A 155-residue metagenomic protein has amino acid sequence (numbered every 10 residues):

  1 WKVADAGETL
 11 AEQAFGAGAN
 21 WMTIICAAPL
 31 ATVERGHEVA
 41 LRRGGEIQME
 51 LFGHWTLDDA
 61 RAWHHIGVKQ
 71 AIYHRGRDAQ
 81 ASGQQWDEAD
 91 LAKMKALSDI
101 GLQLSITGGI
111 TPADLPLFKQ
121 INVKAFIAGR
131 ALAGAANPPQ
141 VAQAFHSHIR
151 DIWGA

Functional and structural regions predicted by a protein language model:
W1, M22-I24, G45-L51, A71-Y73 (+2 more regions): Hydrophobic faces of well-ordered beta-strands that scaffold small-molecule active sites in alpha/beta enzyme cores
W1-D5, A28-A31, H54-L57, R77-D87 (+2 more regions): Short, small-residue-enriched loops and turns at beta-alpha junctions that line or gate enzyme active sites
W1-E8, A60-I66, A133-R150: Conserved N-terminal beta1-alpha1 strand-loop-helix module at the mouth
D5-G16, H54-I66, I100, L104-I106 (+1 more regions): Catalytic cores of alpha/beta
T9-D59: Hydrophobic, well-structured mid-protein blocks that either form specific transmembrane helices
A17-A31, A71-S82, I121-F145: Glycine-rich phosphate-binding active-site loops on the catalytic face of alpha/beta enzymes
G36, D87, M94, K119-I121 (+1 more regions): C-terminal helical cap(s) of enzyme catalytic domains, especially alpha/beta-barrels
G53-D58, A62-A96: Active-site rim beta-loop-alpha module in soluble metabolic enzymes
